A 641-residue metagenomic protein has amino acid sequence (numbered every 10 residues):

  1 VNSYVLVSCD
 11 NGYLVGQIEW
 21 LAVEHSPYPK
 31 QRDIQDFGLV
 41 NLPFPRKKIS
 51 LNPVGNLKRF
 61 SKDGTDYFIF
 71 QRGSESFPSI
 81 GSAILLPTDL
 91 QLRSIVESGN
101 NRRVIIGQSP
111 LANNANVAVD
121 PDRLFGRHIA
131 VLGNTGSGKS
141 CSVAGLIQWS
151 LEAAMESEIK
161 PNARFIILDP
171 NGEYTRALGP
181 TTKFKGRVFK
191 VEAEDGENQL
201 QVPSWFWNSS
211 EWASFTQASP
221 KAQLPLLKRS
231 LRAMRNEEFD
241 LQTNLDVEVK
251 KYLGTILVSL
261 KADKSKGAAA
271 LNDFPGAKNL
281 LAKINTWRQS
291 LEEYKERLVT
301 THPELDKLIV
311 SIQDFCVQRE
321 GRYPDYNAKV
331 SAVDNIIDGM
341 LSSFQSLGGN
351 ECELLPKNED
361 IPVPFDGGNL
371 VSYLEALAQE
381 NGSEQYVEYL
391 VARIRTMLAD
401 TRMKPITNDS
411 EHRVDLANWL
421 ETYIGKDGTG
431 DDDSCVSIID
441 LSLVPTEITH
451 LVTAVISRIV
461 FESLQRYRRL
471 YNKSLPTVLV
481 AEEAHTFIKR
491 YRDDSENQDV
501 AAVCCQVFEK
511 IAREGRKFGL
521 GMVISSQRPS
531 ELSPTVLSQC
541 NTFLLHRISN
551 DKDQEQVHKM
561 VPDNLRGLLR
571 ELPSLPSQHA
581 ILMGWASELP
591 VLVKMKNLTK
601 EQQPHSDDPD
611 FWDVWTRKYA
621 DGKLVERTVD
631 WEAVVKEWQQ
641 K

Functional and structural regions predicted by a protein language model:
V1-G133, C141-N162, K473-L475, F487 (+1 more regions): Basic- and hydrophobic-enriched, low-structure N-terminal and domain-boundary segments that flank ATP-binding catalytic
G12, A22-E24, G55-K58, G126 (+8 more regions): Conserved nucleotide-binding/hydrolysis micro-motifs of P-loop NTPases
R103-A193, V202, V460-E462, R466 (+3 more regions): Glycine-rich phosphate-binding loop of nucleotide-binding enzymes
L124, E152-P161, T181-K183, T429-D431 (+5 more regions): Conserved catalytic network of the ASCE P-loop NTPase/AAA+ motor domain
M155, G172-G179, S204-A502: P-loop NTPase motor domains
L168, A481, S525-S526: Hydrophobic residues in beta-strands of the RecA-like P-loop NTPase core, especially within AAA+ ATPase
A218, E496, V503-C505, E509-K596: Conserved ATP-driven motor cores of ASCE-family P-loop NTPases powering translocation/secretion/packaging/pilus
R297, L451, S577-K641: Conserved P-loop NTPase motor module
